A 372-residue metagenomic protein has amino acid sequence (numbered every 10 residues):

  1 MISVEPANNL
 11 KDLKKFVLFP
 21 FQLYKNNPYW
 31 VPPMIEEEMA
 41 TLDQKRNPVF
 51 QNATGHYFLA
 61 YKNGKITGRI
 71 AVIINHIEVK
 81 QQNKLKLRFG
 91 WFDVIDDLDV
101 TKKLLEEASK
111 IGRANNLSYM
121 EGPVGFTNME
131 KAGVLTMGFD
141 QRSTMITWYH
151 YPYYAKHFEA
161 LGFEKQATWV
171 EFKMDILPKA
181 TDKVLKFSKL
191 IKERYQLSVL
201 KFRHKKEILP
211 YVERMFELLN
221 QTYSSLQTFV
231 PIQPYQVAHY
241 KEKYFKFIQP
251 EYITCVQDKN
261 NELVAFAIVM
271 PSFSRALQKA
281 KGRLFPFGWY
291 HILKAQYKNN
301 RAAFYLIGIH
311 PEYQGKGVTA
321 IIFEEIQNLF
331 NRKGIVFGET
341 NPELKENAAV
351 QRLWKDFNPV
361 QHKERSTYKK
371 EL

Functional and structural regions predicted by a protein language model:
I2-S3: Extreme N-terminal starter segment of soluble prokaryotic enzymes
F19, E107, I111, L218-T222 (+9 more regions): Generic, well-ordered alpha-helical scaffold segments in large soluble proteins
P20-K62, I70-K80, K201-I307: A conserved beta-strand-loop-helix scaffold within acyl/acetyltransferase catalytic domains
I73-I77, F92-V94, G125-T127, L177 (+3 more regions): An acidic- and aromatic-residue-enriched active-site/binding cleft used to recognize and process polar
Q81-G162, A280-D356: Acyl-donor binding region in acyl/amide transferases
W148-T228: Acyltransferase donor/substrate-recognition loop-hinge adjacent to the catalytic core
